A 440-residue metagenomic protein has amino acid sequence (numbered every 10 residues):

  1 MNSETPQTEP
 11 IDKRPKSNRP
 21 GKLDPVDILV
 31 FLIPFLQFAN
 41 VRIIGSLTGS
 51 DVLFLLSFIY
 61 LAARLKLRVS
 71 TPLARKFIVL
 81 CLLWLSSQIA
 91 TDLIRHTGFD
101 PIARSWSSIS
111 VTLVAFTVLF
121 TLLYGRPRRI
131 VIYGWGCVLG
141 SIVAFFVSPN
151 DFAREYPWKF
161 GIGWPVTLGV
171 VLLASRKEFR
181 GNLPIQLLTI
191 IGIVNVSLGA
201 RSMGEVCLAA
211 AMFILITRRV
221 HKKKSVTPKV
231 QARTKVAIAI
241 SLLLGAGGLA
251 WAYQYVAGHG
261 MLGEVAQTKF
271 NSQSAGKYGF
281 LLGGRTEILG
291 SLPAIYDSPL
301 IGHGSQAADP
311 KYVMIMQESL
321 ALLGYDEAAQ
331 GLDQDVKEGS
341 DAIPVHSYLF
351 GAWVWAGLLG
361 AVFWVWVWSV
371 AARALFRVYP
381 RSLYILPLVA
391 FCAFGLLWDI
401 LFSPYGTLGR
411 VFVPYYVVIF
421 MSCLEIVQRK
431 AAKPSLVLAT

Functional and structural regions predicted by a protein language model:
M1-I89, R128, L172-L183, P228 (+2 more regions): Transmembrane signal-anchor hairpin modules in multi-pass inner-membrane enzymes, especially those that act on
I28-I33, L188, G339-I343, S347 (+2 more regions): Loop-to-helix entry and N-terminal half of a specific, functionally important transmembrane alpha helix in multi-pass
G49-F58, T71-A90, T97-T121, I132-I142 (+1 more regions): Aromatic-anchored transmembrane helix interface
L53-R68, V166-R176, L359-V378: Hydrophobic, aromatic-rich transmembrane alpha-helices and their immediate juxtamembrane boundary segments
V111-H221, G247-G248: Alpha-helical transmembrane segments of multi-pass inner-membrane proteins
G169, W368-V370, P387-T440: Transmembrane alpha-helices of multi-pass inner-membrane enzymes
I193-L198, L215-A275, P293: A membrane-periplasm/extracellular boundary helix in multi-pass inner-membrane enzymes that assemble envelope glycans
G276-K277, A307-Y348: Interfacial juxtamembrane loops and adjacent helix segments that form the catalytic/substrate-binding surfaces
